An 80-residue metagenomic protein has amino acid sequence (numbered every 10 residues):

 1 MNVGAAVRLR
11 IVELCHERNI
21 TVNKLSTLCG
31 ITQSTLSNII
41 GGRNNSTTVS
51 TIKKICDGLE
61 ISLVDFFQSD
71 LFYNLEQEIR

Functional and structural regions predicted by a protein language model:
M1, N38, F67-R80: Short, charged recognition helix plus adjacent turn of helix-turn-helix-like nucleic-acid-binding domains
M1-I20: A short, Lys/Arg-rich alpha-helix, primarily the initiator
V12, N23, K53: Residues within the helices of the helix-turn-helix
C15, S26, C56: The alpha-helix within a helix-turn-helix
I31-S46: Recognition helix of helix-turn-helix/homeodomain-like DNA-binding domains that insert into the DNA major groove
R43-D57: Short, basic-rich loop-to-helix N-cap that marks the start of a DNA-contacting helix
